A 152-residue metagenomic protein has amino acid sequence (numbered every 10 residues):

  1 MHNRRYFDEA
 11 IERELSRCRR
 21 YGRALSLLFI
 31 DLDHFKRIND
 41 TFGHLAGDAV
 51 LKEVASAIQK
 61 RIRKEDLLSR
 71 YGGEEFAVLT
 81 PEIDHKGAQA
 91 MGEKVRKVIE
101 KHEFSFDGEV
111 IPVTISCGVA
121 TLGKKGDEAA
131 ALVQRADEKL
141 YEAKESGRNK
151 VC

Functional and structural regions predicted by a protein language model:
M1-A24, H34-E82, K86, A90 (+2 more regions): Cytosolic catalytic cores of cyclic-nucleotide second-messenger enzymes
S26, S116: Cell-envelope/extracellular polymer assembly enzymes that use nucleotide-activated donors
L28-D31, G73, A136: Conserved metal-coordinating catalytic motifs of nucleotidyl cyclase and c-di-GMP turnover enzymes
F29, T80, K101, V119-T121: Sensory input modules used in signal transduction, predominantly PAS/LOV/GAF but also related non-catalytic regulatory
R70, I99-I115, L132: Catalytic core regions of nucleotide second-messenger enzymes
H85-G92, D107, L122-C152: Catalytic-core segments of nucleotide cyclases and related cyclic-nucleotide turnover enzymes
